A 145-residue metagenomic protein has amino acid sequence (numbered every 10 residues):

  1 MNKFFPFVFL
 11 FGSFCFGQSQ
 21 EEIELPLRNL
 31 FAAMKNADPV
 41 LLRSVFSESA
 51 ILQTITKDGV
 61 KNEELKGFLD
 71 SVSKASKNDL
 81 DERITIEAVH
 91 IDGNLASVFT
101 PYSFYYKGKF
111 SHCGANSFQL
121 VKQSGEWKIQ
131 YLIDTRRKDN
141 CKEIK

Functional and structural regions predicted by a protein language model:
M1-F4: Positively charged n-region of N-terminal signal peptides that target proteins for export
G12-S44: Short, low-complexity N-terminal intrinsically disordered segments enriched in polar/charged residues
E22, K66-F110: Surface-exposed, charged secondary-structure patches
R28-A32, F46-K57: Short, solvent-exposed secondary-structure junction/capping segments
L30, L42, A50, V98 (+1 more regions): Hydrophobic pocket/interface hotspot
F46-E48, T56, H90, T100-F104 (+2 more regions): A mature extracytoplasmic/lumenal domain signature
E48, N94-A96, G125: Beta-strand-connecting loop/turn residues
C113-K142: Short beta-strand edge/turn micro-motifs at domain boundaries
